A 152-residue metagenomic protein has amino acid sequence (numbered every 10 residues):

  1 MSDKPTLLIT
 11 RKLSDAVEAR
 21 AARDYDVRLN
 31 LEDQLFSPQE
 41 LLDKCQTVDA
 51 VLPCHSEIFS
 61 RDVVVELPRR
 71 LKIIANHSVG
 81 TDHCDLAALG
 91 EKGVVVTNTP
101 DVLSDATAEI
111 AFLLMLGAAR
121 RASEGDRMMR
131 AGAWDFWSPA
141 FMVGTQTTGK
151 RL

Functional and structural regions predicted by a protein language model:
M1-T97: An N-terminal-biased, well-structured beta-alpha scaffold segment characteristic of Rossmann-like dinucleotide-binding
L8, R151-L152: Conserved hydrophobic beta-strands of the Rossmann-like cofactor-binding core in SDR/related NAD(P)H-dependent
P100-R151: Phosphate-binding beta-alpha-beta segment of Rossmann-like dinucleotide-binding domains, i.e., the NAD(P)
